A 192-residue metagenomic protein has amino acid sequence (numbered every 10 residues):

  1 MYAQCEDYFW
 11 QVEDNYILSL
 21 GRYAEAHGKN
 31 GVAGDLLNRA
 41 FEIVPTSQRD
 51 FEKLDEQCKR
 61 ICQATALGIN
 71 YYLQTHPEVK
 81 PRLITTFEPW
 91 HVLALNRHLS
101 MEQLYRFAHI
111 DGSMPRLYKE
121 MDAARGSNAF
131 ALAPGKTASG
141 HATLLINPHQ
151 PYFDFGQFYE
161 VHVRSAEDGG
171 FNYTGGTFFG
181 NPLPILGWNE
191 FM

Functional and structural regions predicted by a protein language model:
M1-F155, H162-L183: Substrate-recognition/specificity elements adjacent to catalytic centers across diverse enzyme folds
N181-M192: Conserved catalytic alpha/beta cores of large enzymes that bind or transform nucleotide phosphates and polynucleotides
